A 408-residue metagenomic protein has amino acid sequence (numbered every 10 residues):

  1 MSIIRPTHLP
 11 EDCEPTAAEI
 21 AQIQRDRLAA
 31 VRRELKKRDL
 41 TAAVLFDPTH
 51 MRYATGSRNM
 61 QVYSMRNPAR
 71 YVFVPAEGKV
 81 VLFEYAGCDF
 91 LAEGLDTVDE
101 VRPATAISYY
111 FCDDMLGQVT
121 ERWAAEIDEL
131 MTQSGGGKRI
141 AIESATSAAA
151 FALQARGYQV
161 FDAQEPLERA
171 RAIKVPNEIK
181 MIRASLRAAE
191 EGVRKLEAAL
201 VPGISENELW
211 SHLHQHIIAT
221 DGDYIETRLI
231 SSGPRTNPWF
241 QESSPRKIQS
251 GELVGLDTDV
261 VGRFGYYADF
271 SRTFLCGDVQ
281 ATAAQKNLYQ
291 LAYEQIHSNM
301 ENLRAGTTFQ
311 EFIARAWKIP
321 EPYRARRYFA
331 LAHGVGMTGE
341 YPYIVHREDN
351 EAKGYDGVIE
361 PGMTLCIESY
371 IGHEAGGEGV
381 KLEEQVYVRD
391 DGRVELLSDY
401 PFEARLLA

Functional and structural regions predicted by a protein language model:
M1-A408: Active-site neighborhoods and metal-handling regions in enzymes and metal-associated proteins
